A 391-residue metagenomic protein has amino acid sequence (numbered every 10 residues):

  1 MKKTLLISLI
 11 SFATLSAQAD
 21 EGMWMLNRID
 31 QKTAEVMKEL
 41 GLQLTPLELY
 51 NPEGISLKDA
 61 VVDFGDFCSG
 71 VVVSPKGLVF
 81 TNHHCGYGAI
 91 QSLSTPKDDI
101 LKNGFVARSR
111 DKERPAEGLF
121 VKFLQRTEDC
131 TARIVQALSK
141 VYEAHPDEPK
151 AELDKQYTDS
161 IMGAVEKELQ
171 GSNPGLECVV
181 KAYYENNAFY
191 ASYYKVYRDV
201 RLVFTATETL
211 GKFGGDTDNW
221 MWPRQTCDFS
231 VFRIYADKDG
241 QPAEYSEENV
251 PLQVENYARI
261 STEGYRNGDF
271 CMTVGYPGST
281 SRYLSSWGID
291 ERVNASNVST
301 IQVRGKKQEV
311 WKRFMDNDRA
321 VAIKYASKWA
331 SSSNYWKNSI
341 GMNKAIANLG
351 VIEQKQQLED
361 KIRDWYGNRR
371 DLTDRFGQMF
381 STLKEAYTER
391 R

Functional and structural regions predicted by a protein language model:
K2, S8, L15-R391: Terminal presequence/propeptide segments associated with secretion/organelle targeting and zymogen/polyprotein
